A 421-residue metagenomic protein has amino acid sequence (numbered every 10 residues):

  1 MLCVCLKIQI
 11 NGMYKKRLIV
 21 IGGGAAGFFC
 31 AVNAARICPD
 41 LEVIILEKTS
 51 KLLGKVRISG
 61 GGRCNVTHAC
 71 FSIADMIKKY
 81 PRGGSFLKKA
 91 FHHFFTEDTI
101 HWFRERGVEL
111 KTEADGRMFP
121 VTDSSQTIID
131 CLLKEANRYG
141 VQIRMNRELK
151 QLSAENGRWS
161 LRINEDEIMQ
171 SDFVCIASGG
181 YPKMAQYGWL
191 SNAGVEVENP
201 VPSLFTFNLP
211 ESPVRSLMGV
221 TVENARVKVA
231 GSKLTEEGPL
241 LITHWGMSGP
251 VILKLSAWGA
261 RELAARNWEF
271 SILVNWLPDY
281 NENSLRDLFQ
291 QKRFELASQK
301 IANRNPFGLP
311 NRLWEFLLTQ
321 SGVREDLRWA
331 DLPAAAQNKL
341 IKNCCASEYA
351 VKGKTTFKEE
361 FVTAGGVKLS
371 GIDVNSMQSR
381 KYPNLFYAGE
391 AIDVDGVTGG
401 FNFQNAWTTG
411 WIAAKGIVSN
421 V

Functional and structural regions predicted by a protein language model:
K16-I45, A413-I417: N-terminal Rossmann-like FAD-binding beta1-loop-alpha1 element of flavoenzymes
I19-I21, L149, I168-Y181, L190 (+1 more regions): Short hydrophobic core segments
A35-G61: Glycine-rich FAD pyrophosphate-binding loop
I37, T49-K51, S72-A74, H92 (+5 more regions): Residue-level recognition of phosphate/Mg2+-coordinating polar/acidic sites in nucleotide-handling active sites
L87-F95, D115-K134, Y181-A185, S212 (+1 more regions): Short beta-strand to alpha-helix junction loop
M145-R158: A conserved short coil-to-beta-strand element within the FAD-binding core of flavoproteins
F173-R215: Glycine-rich loop(s) and the adjacent beta-strand/alpha-helix scaffold that form part
G179-Y181, A185-G188, V394-N420: A conserved FAD-binding loop/helix module that cradles the flavin
